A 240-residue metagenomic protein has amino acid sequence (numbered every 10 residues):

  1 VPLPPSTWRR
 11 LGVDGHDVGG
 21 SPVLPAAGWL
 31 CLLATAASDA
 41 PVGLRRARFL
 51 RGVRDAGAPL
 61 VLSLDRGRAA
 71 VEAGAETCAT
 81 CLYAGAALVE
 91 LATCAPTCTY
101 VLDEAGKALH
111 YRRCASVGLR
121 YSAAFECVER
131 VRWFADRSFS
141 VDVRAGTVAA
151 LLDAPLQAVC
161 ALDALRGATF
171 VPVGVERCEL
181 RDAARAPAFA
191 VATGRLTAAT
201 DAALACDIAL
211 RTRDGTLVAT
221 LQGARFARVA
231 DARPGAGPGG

Functional and structural regions predicted by a protein language model:
V1-G240: Acyl-thioester-processing domains in fatty-acid/polyketide/NRPS systems
